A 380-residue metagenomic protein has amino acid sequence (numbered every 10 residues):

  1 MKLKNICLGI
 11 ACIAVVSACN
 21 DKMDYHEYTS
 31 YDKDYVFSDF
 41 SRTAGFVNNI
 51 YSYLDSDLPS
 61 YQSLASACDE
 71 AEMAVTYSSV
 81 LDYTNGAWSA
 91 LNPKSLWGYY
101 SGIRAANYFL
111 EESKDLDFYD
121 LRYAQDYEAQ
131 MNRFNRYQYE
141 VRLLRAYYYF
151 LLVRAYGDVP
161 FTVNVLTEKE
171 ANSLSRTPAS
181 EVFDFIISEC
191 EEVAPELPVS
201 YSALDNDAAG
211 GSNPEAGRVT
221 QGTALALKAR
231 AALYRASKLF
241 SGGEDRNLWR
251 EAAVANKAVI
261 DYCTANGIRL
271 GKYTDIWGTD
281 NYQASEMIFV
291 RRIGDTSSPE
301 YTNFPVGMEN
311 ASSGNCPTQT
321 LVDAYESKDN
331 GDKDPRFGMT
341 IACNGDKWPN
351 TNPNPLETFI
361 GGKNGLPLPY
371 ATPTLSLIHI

Functional and structural regions predicted by a protein language model:
M1-S17: Sec-dependent bacterial lipoprotein signal peptides
N20-V80, V159, F183, E191-A194 (+2 more regions): An aromatic- and glycine-enriched ligand-binding surface/loop that stacks and positions planar moieties
D39-N48, S52-D55, T76-G157, E170-D184 (+2 more regions): Conserved, well-structured interaction surfaces
Q125, G210-G211: A short, compositionally biased domain-edge/stem linker segment
R133, A208, A216: Short, glycine/acidic-rich beta->alpha junctions
V159-V165: Short, charged hinge/linker segments at domain and secondary-structure junctions
V165-E168, I260: Short edge-strand/loop segments of extracellular domains
T167-K169, K238-L239: A short, flexible beta-alpha/helix-coil linker loop
